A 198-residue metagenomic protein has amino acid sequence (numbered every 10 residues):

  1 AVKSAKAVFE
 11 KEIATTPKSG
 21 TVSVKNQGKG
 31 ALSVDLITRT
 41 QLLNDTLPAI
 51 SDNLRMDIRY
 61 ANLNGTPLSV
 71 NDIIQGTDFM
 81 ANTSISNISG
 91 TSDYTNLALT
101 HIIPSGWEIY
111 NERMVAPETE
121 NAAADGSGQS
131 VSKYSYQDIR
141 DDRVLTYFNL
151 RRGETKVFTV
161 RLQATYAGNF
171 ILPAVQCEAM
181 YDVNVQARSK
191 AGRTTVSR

Functional and structural regions predicted by a protein language model:
A1-R198: Long, domain-scale non-catalytic interaction/scaffolding regions in large secretory-pathway and trafficking proteins
